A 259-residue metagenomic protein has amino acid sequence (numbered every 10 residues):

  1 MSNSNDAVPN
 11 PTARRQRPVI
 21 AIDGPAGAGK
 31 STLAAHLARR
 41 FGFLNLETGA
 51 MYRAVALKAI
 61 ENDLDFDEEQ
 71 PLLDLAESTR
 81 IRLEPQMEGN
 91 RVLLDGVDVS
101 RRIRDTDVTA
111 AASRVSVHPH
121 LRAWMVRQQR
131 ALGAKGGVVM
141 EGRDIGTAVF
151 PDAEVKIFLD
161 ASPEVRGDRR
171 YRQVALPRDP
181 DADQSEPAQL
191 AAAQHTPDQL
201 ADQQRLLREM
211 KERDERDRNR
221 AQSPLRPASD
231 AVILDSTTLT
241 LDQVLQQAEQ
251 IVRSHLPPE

Functional and structural regions predicted by a protein language model:
M1-V19: Extreme N-terminal, non-catalytic leader segments that precede Walker-type/kinase nucleotide-binding cores
I22: Hydrophobic anchor at the beta1->P-loop junction of P-loop NTPases
A26: The conserved Walker
K30: Conserved lysine of the Walker
L33: Hydrophobic positions on the alpha1 helix immediately C-terminal to the Walker A/P-loop
R39-D105: N-terminal phosphate/diphosphate-binding loop that engages ATP/GTP or pyrophosphate donors across diverse enzyme folds
E84, Q129-G136, R143-A148, D152 (+1 more regions): Small-molecule kinase domains that catalyze NTP-dependent phosphoryl transfer to phosphate-bearing small molecules
S100-P177: ATP-dependent NMP and nucleoside kinases share a basic, alpha-helical "lid"
